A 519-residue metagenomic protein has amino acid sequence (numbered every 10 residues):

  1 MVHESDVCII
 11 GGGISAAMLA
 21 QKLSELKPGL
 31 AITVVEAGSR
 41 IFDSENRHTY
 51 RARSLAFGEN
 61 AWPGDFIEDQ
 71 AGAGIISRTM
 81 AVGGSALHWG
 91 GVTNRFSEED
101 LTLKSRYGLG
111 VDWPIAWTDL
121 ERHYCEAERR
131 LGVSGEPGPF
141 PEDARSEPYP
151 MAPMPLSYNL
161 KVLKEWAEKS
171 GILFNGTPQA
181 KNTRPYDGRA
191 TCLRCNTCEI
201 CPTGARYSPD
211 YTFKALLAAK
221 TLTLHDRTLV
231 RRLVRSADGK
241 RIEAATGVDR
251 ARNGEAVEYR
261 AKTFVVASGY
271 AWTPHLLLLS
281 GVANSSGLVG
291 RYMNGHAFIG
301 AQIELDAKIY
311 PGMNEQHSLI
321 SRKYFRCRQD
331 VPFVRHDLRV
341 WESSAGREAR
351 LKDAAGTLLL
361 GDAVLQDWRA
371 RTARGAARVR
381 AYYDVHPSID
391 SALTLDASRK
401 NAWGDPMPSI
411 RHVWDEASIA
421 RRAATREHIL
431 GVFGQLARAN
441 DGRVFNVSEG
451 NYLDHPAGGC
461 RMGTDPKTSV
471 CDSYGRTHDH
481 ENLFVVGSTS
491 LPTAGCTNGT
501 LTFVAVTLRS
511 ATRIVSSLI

Functional and structural regions predicted by a protein language model:
M1-C125, S285-L305, P311-Q316, R509: N-terminal glycine-rich phosphate/pyrophosphate-binding loop and immediately adjacent elements
E25-T33, G38-D43, H48-T49, A219 (+7 more regions): Glycine-rich loop(s) and the adjacent beta-strand/alpha-helix scaffold that form part
S39, K262-Y383, I519: Mid-to-C-terminal "cap/lid" subdomains and adjacent gly/pro-rich loops that border and regulate access to redox
P63-S77, E255-A261, L319-K323, V485: Short, hydrophobic/aliphatic alpha-helical segments
R106-G108, D112-V230, Y452: Conserved redox-cofactor binding core of oxidoreductases
T177, T191-T197, R231-V234, R374-V385 (+3 more regions): A glycine-rich dinucleotide-binding beta-alpha-beta segment and adjacent secondary-structure elements that constitute
K240-T246, A376-R378: Short, hydrophobic/aromatic-rich segments at coil-to-beta transitions
A392-G404: Loop/helix patches that line or flank the sugar-binding groove of alpha-linked glycan CAZymes
